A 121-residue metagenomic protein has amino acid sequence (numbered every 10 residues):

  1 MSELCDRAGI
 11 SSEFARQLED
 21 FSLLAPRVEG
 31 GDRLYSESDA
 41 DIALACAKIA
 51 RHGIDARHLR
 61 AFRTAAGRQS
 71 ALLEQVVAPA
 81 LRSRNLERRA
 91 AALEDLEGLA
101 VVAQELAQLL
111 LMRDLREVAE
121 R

Functional and structural regions predicted by a protein language model:
M1-D6, S12-R16, D20-R121: Arg/Lys-rich, alpha-helical DNA-contact motif
